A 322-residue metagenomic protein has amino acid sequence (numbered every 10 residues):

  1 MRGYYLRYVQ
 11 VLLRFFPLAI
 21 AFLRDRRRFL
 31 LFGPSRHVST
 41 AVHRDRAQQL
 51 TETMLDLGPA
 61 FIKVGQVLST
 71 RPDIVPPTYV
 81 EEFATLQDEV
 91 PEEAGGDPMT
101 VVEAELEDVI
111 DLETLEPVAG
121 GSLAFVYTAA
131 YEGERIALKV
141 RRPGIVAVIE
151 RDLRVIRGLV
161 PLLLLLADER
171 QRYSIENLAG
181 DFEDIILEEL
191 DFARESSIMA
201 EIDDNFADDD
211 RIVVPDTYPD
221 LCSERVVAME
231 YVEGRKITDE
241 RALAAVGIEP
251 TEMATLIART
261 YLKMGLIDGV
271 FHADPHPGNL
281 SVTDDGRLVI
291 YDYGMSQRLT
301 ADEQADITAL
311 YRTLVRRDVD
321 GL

Functional and structural regions predicted by a protein language model:
M1-F125, Y131-E132, R154-I175: N-terminal accessory/targeting segments that precede structured cores
P77, A84-D88, E150-R151, L163-F271 (+4 more regions): ATP-dependent phospho-/nucleotidyl transfer catalytic cores
A129-A130, R141, P275: Conserved beta3 strand of the Hanks-type protein kinase catalytic N-lobe
E134-R142: Glycine-rich ATP phosphate-binding loop
P143-G158, E189-D191: Conserved N-lobe beta3->alphaC-helix segment of eukaryotic protein kinase catalytic domains
G278-V282: Hydrophobic residue at the +6 position relative to the catalytic HRD Asp in the kinase catalytic loop
D292-S296: Activation of the activation-loop gatekeeper triad in protein kinase-fold domains
R316-L322: Long, amphipathic alpha-helical stalk/connector segments used for oligomerization, subunit docking, or mechanical
